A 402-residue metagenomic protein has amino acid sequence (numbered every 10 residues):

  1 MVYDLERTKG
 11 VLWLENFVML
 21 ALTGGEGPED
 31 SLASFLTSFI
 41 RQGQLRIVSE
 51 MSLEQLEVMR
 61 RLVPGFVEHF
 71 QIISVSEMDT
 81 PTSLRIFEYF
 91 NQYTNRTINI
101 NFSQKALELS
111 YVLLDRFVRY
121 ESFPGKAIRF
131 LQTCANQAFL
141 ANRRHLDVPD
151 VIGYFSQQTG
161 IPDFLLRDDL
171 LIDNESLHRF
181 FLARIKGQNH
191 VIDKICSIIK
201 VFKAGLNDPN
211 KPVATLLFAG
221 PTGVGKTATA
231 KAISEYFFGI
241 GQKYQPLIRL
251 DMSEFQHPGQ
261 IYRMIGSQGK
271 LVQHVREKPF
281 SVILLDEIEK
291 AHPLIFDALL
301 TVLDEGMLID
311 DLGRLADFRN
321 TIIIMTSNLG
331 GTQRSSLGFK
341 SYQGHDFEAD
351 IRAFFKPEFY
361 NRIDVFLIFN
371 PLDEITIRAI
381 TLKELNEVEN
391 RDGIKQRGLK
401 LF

Functional and structural regions predicted by a protein language model:
M1-F402: AAA+ P-loop NTPase nucleotide-binding core of proteostasis motors
